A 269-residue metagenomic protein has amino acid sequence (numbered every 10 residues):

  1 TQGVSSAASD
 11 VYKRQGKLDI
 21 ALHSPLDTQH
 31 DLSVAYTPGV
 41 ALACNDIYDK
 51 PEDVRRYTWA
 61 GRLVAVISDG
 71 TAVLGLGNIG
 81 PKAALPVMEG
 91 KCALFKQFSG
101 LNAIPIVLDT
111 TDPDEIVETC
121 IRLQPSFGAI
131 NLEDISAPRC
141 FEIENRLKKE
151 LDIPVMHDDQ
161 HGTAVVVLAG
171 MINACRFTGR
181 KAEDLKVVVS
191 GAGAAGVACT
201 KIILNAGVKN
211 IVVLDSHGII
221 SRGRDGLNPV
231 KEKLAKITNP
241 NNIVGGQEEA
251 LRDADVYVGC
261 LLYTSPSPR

Functional and structural regions predicted by a protein language model:
T1, A7-Q15, Y263-R269: Conserved small/polar residues in nucleotide/adenosyl-binding loops
S5, Q124, A182, A250-L251: A short, aliphatic-rich alpha-helical micro-motif
S6-I153: N-terminal ligand-binding/catalytic initiation module
K82-P86, V166-A250: Glycine-rich phosphate/diphosphate-binding loop of Rossmann-like nucleotide-binding domains
P105, N131-D134, V155-D158, V189 (+2 more regions): General beta-strand structural signal in soluble alpha/beta enzymes
L151-A164: Short, acidic/small-residue loops that bind anionic groups at enzyme active sites
A250-S265: Long hydrophobic segments that form regular secondary structure
